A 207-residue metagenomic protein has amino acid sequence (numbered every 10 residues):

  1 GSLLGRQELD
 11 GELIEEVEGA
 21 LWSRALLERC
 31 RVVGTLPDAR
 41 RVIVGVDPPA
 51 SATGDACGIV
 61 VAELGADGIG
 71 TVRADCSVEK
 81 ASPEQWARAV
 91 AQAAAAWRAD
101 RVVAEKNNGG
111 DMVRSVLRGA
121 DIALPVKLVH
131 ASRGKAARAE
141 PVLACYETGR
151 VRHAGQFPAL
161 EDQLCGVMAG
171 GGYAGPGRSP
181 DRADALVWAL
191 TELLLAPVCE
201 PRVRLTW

Functional and structural regions predicted by a protein language model:
G1-V46: ATPase catalytic-site recognition across NTP-hydrolyzing enzymes
S2, S132, R150, G175-R178: Hydrophobic alpha-helical scaffolding
L4, E161, G166-A169, Y173-E192: Charged alpha-helix within mobile-element recombinases
R6-E12, G19-L26, E105, A154-A159 (+2 more regions): Short coil/turn segments at secondary-structure boundaries
P37-L64, A185: Gly/Thr-rich phosphate-binding beta-strand-loop-beta motif of the actin/hexokinase/Hsp70
A56, V113-S115, P197: Short glycine-/acidic-enriched loop or helix-start segments at secondary-structure transitions that form or flank
V60, G65-G171, W207: Mg2+-dependent endonuclease catalytic cores in nucleic-acid-processing enzymes, primarily RNase H-like
A189-W207: Acidic two-metal-ion nuclease catalytic site recognized across multiple nuclease folds, prominently DnaQ/RNase D-T
